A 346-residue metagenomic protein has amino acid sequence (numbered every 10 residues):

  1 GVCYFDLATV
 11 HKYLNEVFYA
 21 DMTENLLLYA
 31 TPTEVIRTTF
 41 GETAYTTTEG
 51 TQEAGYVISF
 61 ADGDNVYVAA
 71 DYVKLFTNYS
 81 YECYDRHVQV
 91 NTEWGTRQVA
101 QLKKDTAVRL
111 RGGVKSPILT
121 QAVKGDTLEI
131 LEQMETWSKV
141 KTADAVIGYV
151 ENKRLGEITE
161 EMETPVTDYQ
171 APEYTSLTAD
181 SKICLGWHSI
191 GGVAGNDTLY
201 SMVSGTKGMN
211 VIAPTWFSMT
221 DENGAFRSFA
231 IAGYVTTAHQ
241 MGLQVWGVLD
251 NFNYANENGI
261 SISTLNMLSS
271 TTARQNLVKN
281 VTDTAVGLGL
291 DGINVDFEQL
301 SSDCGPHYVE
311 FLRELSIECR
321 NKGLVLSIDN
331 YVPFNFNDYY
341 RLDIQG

Functional and structural regions predicted by a protein language model:
G1-M134, T164-Y174, T178: Primary recognition of N-terminal secretory signal peptides and signal-anchoring hydrophobic helices
A8, K12, D71-L75, T120-D126 (+9 more regions): Solvent-exposed, polar/charged alpha-helical surfaces in well-ordered, non-transmembrane soluble domains, broadly
Y29, G125, S138-T142, V150: SH3/SH3-like beta-barrel fold
A100-K103, D144-L155: A short macromolecule-binding patch
R109-L110, K139, G192-L199, M219-N223: Short, solvent-exposed loop/turn elements at domain surfaces
T120-T127, I158-V211, N321, I328: Non-catalytic accessory regions flanking glycosidase/transglycosidase catalytic cores in CAZymes
S181-H188, S218-G346: Chitinase-like catalytic core of GlcNAc-active glycosidases
N210-A213, N294: Residues embedded in well-ordered beta-strands within globular domains across many folds
